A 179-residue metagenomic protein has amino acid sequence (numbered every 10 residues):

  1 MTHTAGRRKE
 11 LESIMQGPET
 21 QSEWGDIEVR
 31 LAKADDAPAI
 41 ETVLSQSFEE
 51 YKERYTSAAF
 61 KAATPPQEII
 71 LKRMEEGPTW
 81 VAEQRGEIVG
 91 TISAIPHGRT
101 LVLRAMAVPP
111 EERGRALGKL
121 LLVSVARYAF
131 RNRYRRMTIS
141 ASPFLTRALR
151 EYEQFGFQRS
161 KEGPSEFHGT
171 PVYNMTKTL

Functional and structural regions predicted by a protein language model:
M1-D35: Conserved N-terminal entry element of GNAT/NAT acetyltransferase domains
I14, L31-A37, E41-A105, P109-E111 (+4 more regions): Acetyl-CoA-dependent GNAT
E19, A126, L149: Short glycine-/small-residue-rich flexible loop motifs, especially phosphate/cofactor-binding loops
W24, M74-E75, R131, Q154: Short, well-ordered coil/turn elements that cap or connect secondary structure elements
L71, R135-L179: C-terminal "cap" of GNAT-fold acetyltransferases
E87, P109-V123, N132, P143-R150 (+1 more regions): Conserved glycine-rich acetyl-CoA-binding loop
